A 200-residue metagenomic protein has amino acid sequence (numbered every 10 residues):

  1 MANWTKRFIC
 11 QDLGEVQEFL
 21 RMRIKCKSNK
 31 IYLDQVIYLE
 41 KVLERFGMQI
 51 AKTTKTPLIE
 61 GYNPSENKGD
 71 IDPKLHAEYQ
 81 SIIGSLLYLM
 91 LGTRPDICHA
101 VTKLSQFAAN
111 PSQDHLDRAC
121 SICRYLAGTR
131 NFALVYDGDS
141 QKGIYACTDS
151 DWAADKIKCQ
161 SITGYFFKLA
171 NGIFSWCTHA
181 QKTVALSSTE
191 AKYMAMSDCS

Functional and structural regions predicted by a protein language model:
M1-S200: Long, low-complexity, charge-biased intrinsically disordered regions
